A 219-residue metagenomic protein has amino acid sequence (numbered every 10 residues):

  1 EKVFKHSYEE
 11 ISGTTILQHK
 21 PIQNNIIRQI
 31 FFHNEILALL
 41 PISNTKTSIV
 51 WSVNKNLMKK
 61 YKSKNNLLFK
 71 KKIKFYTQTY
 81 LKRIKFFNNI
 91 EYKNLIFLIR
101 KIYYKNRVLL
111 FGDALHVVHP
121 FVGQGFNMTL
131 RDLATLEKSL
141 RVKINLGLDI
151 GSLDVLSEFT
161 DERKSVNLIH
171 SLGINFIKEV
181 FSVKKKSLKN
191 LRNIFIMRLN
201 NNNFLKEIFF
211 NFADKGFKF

Functional and structural regions predicted by a protein language model:
E1-R83, I90: Conserved FAD-binding catalytic core of PHBH/FMO-like flavoproteins
K5, H19, F32-H33, P41-N44 (+7 more regions): Generic structural "secondary-structure junction" signal
E10, L130-L133, R163, I174: Short amphipathic alpha-helical/adjacent loop interface patches that line ligand and macromolecule-binding sites
H33, S63, L67, L130 (+3 more regions): Electropositive phosphate-/nucleotide-binding environments in soluble metabolic enzymes
K59-I144, I150-D154: FAD/FMN-dependent oxidoreductases across multiple families
T79, K138-F219: C-terminal helical "tail/cap" subdomain of flavin- and related membrane-associated enzymes
